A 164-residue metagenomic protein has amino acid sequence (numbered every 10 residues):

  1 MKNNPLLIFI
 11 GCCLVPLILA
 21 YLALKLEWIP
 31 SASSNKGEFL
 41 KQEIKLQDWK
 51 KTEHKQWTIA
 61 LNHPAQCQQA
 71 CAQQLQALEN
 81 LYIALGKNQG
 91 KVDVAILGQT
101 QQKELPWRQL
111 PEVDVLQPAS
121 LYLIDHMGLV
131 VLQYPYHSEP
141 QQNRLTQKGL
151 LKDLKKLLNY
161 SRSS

Functional and structural regions predicted by a protein language model:
K2-E27: Hydrophobic membrane-insertion alpha-helices, especially the h-region of bacterial N-terminal signal peptides
E27-L46: Alpha-helical transmembrane signal-anchor/signal-peptide segments
Q42-W57: A short beta-strand-turn-helix
E53-Q68, L78: Short active-site neighborhood of thiol/selenol oxidoreductases, capturing the structured segment around
P64-A70, Q102, S138-E139: Short acidic, S/G/P-rich loop/turn micro-motifs used as interaction or catalytic elements
L75-S120: Structured, soluble extracytoplasmic/luminal domains of envelope-associated proteins
L78, A119-H137: A short, hydrophobic beta-strand/beta-hairpin element that forms part of a small beta-sheet core
V131, P135-S164: Thiol-/selenol-based redox modules, centered on thioredoxin-like and closely related oxidoreductase domains
